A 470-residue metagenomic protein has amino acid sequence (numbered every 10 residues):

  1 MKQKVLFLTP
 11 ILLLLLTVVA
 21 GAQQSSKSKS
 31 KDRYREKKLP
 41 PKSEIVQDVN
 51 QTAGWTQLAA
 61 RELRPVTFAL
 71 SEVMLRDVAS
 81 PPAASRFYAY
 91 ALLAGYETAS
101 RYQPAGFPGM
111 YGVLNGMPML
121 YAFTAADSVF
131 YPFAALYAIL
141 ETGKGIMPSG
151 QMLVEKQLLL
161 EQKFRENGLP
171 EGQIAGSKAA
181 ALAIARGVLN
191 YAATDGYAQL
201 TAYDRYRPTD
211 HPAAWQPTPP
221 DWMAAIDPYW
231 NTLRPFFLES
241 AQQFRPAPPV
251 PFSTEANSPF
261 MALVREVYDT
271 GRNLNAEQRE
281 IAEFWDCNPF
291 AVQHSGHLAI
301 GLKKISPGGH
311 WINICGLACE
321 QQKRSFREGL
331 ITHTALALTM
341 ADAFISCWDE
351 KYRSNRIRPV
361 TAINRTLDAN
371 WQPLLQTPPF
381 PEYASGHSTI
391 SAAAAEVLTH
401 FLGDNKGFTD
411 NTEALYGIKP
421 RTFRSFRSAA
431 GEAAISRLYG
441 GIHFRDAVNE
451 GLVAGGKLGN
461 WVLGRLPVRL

Functional and structural regions predicted by a protein language model:
M1-K31: Bacterial Sec-dependent N-terminal signal peptides
S25-L470: Acidic/polar surface patches and capping/hinge elements
